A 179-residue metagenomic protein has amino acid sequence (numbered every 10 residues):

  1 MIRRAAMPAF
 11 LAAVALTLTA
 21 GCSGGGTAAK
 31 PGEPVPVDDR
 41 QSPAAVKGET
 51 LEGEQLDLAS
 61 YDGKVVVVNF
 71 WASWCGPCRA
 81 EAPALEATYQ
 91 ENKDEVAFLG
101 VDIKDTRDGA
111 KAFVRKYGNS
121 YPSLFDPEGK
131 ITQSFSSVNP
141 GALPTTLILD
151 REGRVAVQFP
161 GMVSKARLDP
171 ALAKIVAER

Functional and structural regions predicted by a protein language model:
M1-F10: Bacterial N-terminal signal peptides that target proteins for export
T17-G21: C-terminal motif of bacterial Sec signal peptides marking the signal peptidase cleavage site
C22-G26: Bacterial signal peptide processing site
T27-L58: N-terminal "domain-start" segment that seeds a small globular fold
P43-A44, V66, L143-P144: Short loop/turn microsegments at loop-to-beta-strand junctions
D57-R79: Short active-site neighborhood of thiol/selenol oxidoreductases, capturing the structured segment around
R79-Y117, P127-S134: Structural microenvironment flanking redox-active thiols in thiol-disulfide oxidoreductases
R115-S120, P127-R179: Thiol/disulfide oxidoreductase modules built on the thioredoxin-like
